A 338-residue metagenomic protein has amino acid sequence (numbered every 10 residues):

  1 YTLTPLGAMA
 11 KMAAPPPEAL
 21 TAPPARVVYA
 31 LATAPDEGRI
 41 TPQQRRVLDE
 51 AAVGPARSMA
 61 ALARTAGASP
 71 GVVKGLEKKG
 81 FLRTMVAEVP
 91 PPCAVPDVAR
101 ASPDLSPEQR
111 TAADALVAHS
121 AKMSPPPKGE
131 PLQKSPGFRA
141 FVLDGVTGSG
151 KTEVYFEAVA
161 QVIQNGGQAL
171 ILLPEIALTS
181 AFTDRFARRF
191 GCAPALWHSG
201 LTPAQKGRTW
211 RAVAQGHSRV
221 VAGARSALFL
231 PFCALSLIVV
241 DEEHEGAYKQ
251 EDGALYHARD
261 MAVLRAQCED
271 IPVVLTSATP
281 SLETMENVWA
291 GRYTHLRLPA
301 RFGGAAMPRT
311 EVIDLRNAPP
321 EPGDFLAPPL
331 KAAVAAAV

Functional and structural regions predicted by a protein language model:
Y1-P125, Q133-S277, T284, W289-A305 (+1 more regions): Accessory, non-ATPase domains that flank or precede helicase/AAA+ motor cores in DNA-metabolism machines
V159-A160, L315-V338: Conserved interdomain hinge at the start of the Helicase C-terminal
W210-A212, R309-R316: Short, surface-exposed amphipathic charged segments that create phosphate/polyanion-binding patches used for binding
